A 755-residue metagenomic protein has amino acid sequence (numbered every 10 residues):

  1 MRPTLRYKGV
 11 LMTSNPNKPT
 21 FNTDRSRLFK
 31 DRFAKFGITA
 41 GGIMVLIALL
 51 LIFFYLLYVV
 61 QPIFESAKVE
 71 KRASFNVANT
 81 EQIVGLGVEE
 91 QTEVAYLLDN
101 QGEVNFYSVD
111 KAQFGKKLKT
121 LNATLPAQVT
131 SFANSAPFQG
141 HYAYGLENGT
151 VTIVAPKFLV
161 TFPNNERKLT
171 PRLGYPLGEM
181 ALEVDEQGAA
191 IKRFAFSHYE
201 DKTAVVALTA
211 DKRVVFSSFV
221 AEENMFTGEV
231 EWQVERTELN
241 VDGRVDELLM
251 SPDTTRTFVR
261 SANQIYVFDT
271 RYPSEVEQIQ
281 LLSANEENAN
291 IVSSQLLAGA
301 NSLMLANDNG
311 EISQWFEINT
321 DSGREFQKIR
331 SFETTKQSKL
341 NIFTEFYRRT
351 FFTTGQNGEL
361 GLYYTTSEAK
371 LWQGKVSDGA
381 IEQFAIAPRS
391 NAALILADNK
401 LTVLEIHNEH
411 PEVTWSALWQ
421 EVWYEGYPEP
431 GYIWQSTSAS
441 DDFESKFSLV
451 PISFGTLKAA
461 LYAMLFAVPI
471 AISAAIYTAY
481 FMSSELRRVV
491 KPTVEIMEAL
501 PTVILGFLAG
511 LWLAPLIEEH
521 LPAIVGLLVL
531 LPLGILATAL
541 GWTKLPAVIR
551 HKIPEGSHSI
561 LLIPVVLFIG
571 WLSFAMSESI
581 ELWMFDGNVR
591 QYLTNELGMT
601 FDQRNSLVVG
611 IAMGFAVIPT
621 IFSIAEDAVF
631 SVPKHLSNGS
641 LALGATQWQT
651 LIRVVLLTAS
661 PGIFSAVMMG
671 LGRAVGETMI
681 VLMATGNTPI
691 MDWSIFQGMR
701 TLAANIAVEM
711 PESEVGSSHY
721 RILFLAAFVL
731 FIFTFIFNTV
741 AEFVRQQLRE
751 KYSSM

Functional and structural regions predicted by a protein language model:
R25-R32, I63-G102, F106-L146, A155-Y199 (+10 more regions): Periplasmic/extracellular loop-to-transmembrane helix junction in inner-membrane transport proteins
K446-A460, A514-L533, K552-T620: Loop-to-helix entry region at the N-terminal start of transmembrane alpha-helices in multi-pass membrane transporters
A463-V494, T538-P546, T739-E750: Transmembrane-helix boundary motif in ABC transporter permease subunits
S484, L531-I553, I569-F574, F601-L641 (+2 more regions): Membrane-cytosol interface at the C-terminal ends of specific transmembrane alpha-helices in multi-pass membrane
A537-I549, E626, F630, K634 (+2 more regions): C-terminal transmembrane helix and the adjacent membrane-cytosol boundary/short C-terminal tail of inner/organellar
N595, V681-F731: Interhelical loop and adjacent transmembrane-helix boundary motif in polytopic membrane transport permeases
F622-I624, V632, Q647-L682: Transmembrane alpha-helices
